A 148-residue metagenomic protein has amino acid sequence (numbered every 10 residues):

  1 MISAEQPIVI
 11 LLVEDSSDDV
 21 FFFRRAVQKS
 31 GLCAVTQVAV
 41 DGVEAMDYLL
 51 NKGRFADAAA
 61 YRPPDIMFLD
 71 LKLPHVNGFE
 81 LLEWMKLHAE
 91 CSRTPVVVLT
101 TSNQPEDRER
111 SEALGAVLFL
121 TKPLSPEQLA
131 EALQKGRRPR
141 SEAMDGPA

Functional and structural regions predicted by a protein language model:
M1-L11, S16-Q37, V43-M46, L50 (+4 more regions): Non-catalytic signal-transmission and effector/linker regions of two-component phosphorelay proteins
D15, D70, G78: Conserved phosphate-binding and hydrolysis motifs of nucleotide-dependent enzymes
D70-L71, T100: Active-site residues of response regulator receiver
P74, Q104: The feature encodes the CheY-like receiver
F79-S92: Short amphipathic alpha-helix used as the core "switch/output" element in two-component signaling
R93-N103: A short, hydrophobic beta-strand element within the central beta-sheet of small alpha/beta folds
V117: Short, glycine/charged-rich "phosphate-handling" switch motifs in NTP-dependent and phosphotransfer domains
